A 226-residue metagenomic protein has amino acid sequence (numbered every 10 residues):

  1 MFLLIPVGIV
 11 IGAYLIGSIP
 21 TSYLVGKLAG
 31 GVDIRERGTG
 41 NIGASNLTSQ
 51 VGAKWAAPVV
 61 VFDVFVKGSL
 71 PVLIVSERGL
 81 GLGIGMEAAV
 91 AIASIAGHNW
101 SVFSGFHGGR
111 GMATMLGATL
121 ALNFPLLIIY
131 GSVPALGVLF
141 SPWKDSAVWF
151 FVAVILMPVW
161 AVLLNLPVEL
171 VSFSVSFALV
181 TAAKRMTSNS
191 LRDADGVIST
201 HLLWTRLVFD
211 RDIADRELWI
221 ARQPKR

Functional and structural regions predicted by a protein language model:
M1-I11, S69-A89, L120-L127, A161-F173: Helix-coil boundary and interhelical linker segments in multi-pass alpha-helical membrane proteins
F2-G30, K184: N-terminal signal-anchor transmembrane alpha helix
G17, A93-N99, L136-P142, M157-V159 (+1 more regions): Alpha-helical transmembrane segments and their membrane-interface exit regions
G26-K54, L191-R226: Cytosolic, membrane-interface loops and tails of multi-pass inner-membrane proteins
V32-G43, V102-L116, D145-A153: Short, non-helical or kinked segments that cap or interrupt transmembrane helices
T48-G52, V75, A93, M112-W143 (+1 more regions): Interfacial segments of multi-pass membrane proteins
S49-S76: Multi-pass membrane catalytic core of lipid/isoprenoid biosynthesis enzymes
L127-S132, D145-A153, L164-L179: Loop-to-transmembrane alpha-helix initiation sites
